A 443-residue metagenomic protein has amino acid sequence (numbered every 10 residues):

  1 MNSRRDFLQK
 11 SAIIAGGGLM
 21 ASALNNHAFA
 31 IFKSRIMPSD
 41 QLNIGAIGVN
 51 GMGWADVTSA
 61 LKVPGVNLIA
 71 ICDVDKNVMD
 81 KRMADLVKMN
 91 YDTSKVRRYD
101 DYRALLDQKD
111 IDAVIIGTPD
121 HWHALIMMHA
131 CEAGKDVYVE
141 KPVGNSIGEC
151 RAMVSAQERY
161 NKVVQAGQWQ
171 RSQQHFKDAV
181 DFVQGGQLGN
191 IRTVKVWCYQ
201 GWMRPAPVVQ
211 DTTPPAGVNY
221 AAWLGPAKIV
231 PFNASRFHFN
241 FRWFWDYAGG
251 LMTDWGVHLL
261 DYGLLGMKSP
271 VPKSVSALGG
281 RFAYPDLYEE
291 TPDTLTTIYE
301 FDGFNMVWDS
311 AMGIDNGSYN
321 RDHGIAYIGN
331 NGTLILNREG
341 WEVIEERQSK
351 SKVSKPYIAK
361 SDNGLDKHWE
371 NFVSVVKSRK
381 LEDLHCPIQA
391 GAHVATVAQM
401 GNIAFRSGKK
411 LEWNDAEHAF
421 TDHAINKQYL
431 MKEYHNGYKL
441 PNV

Functional and structural regions predicted by a protein language model:
M1-D136, G148-V163: N-terminal glycine-/serine-/threonine-rich beta1-alpha1-beta2 phosphate-ribose binding loop of Rossmann-like
A30, K177-D178, N190, K195-V196 (+3 more regions): Contiguous beta-strand/loop segments that form the cofactor/metal-binding neighborhood of enzyme cores
M37-S39, D92, D107-K109, E132 (+6 more regions): Extracellular/periplasmic catalytic domains that process cell-envelope and extracellular macromolecules
G53, R98, H123, S172-H175 (+1 more regions): Conserved donor sugar-nucleotide recognition element shared by glycan-biosynthetic enzymes
L61, L106, Q157, V183 (+3 more regions): Hydrophobic residues in alpha-helical segments
T93, G117-H121, G144-G148, G167-Q170 (+4 more regions): Alpha-helix capping and helix-loop boundary segments enriched in small/acidic/polar residues
D136, G144-G217: A contiguous active-site-proximal alpha/beta segment in oxidoreductase catalytic domains
K141: Short basic (Lys/Arg) and small-residue
